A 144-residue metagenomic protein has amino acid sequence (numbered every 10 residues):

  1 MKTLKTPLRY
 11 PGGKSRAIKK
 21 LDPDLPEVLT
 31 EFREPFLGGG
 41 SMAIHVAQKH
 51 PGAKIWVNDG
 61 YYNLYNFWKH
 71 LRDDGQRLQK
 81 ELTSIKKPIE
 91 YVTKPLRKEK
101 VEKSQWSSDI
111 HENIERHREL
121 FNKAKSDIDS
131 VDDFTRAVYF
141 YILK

Functional and structural regions predicted by a protein language model:
M1-L37, S41-M42, K49-H50: S-adenosyl-L-methionine
M42-H45, F67: Phosphate- and divalent-cation-binding pockets in alpha/beta enzyme and binding domains that engage nucleotide-derived
K49, A53-K144: Class I S-adenosyl-L-methionine-dependent methyltransferase module
